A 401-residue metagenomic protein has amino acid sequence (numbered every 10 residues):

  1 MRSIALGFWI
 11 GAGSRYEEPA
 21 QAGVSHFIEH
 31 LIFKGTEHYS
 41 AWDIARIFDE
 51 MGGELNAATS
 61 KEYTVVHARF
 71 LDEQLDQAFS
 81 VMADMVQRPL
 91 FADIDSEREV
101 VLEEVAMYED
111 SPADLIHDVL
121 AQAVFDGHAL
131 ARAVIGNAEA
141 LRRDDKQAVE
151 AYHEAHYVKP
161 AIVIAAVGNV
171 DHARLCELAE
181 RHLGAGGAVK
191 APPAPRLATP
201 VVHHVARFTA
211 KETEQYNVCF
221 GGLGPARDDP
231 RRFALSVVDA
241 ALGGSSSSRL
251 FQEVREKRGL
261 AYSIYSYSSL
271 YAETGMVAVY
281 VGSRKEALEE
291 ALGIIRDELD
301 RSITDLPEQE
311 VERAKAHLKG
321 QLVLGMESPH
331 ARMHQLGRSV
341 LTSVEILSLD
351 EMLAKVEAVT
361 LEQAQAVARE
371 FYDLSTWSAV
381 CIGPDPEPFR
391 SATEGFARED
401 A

Functional and structural regions predicted by a protein language model:
M1-F48, Y157, F220, P230-L242 (+1 more regions): Active/ligand-binding-proximal structured segments within catalytic/core domains that scaffold catalytic residues
A41-A191, L197-A198, F208-T209, Q215-V218 (+4 more regions): Charge-rich, well-structured scaffold segments of protease-associated domains
V201: C-terminal active-site subregion of NodB/CE4 polysaccharide deacetylases
H204-V205: Flexible, small-/acidic-enriched active-site or ligand-binding loops
